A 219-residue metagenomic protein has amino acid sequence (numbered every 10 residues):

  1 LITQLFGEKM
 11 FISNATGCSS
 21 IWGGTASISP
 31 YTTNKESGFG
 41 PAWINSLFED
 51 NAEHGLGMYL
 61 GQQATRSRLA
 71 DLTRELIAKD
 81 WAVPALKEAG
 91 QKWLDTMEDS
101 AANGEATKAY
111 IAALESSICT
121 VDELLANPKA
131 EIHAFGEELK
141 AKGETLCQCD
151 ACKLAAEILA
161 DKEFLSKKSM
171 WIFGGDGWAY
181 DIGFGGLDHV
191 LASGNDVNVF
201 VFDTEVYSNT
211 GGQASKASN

Functional and structural regions predicted by a protein language model:
L1-S27, T145-L154, W178-H189: Conserved phosphate/anionic-ligand binding catalytic regions in large, soluble enzymes, centered on
T3-M10, A26, R66-T73, I77-D80 (+3 more regions): Structural signal for hydrophobic packing residues in well-ordered secondary-structure cores of soluble enzyme domains
S19-G23, S29-T32, H54-L69, D161-N219: Thiamine diphosphate
W22-F48: Terminal amphipathic helices with adjacent charged low-complexity linkers/tails
F48-A85, I158-L159: N-terminal leader/propeptide and maturation segments of large enzyme subunits in energy/redox metabolism and hydrolases
L76-L125: Aromatic-anchored, charged helix-turn/loop surface patch used as a conserved interaction hotspot
A85, A109, I158-K168: A charged, amphipathic alpha-helical module
N127-A160: Amphipathic alpha-helical binding modules
